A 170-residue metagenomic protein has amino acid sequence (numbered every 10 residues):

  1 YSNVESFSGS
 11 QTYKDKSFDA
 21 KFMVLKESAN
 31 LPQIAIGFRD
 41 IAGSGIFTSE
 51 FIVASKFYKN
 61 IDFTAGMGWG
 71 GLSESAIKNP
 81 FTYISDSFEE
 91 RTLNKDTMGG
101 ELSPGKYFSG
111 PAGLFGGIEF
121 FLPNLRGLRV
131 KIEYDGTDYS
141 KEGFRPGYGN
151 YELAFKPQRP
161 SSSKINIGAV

Functional and structural regions predicted by a protein language model:
Y1-I46, Y58-K59, G71-L72, L102 (+5 more regions): Transmembrane beta-barrel domains of Gram-negative outer membranes and organellar outer membranes
S49-S140: Detector for outer-membrane/organellar transmembrane beta-barrel domains, recognizing the amphipathic beta-strand
P111, P160-S162: Active-site-proximal structural scaffolding
